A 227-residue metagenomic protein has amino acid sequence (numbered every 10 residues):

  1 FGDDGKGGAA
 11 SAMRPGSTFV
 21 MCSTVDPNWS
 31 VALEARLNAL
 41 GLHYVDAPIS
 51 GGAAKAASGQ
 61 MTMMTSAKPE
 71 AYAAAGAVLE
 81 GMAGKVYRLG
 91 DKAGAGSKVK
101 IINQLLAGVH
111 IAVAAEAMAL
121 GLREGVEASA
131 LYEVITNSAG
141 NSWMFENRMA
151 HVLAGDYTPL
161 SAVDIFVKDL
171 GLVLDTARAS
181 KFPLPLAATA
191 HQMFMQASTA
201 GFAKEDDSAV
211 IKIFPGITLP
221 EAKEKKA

Functional and structural regions predicted by a protein language model:
G2-D3, P15-G108: Rossmann-fold dinucleotide-binding core
A9-P15: Short, conserved loop/helix-junction motifs that constitute active-site signature segments in enzyme catalytic cores
S58-S66, A73, Y87, A93-E124 (+3 more regions): Active-site-proximal catalytic alpha-helix in oxidoreductases
S97, L106, N141-A203, K225-K226: Interdomain hinge/lid region at the active-site interface of Rossmann-like NAD(P)-dependent oxidoreductases
S129-N137, A188-Q192: Beta-strand segments within the central parallel beta-sheet cores of soluble alpha/beta enzyme folds
E205-A227: Short, basic/aromatic-enriched C-terminal tail that caps enzymatic domains
